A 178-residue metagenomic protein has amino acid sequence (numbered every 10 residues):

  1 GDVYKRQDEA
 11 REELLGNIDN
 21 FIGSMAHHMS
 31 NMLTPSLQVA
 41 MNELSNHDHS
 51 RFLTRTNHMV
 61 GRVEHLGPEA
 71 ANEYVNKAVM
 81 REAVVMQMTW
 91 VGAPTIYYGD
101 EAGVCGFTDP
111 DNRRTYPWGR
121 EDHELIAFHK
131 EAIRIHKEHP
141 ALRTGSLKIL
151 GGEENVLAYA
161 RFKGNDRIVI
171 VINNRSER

Functional and structural regions predicted by a protein language model:
G1-D109, E153-E154, A160-K163, I170 (+1 more regions): Conserved alpha/beta catalytic core and glycan-binding cleft of carbohydrate-active enzymes
A40, D48, N112, E138 (+1 more regions): Glycine-rich, flexible loop/turn motifs
D109-Y116: Acyl/amide activation-and-transfer machinery of modular secondary-metabolite enzymes
Y116-L150: Aromatic- and carboxylate-lined catalytic core of secreted/periplasmic carbohydrate-active enzymes
H123, P140, D166, S176-E177: Generic "edge-of-domain/loop-turn" microfeature
